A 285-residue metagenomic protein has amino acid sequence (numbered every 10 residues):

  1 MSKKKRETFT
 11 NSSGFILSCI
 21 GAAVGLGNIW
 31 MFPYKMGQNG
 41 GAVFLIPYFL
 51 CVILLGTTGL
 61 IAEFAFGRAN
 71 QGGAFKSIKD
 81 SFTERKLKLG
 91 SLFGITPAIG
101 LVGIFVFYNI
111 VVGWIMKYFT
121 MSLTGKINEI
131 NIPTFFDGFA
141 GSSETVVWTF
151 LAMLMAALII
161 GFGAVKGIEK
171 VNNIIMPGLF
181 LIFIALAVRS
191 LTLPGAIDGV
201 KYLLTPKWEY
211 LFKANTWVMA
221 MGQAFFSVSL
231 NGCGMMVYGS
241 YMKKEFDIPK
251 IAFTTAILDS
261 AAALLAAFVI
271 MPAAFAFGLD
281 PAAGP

Functional and structural regions predicted by a protein language model:
M1-M31, G59-F64, R68-L92, K243-D247: Membrane-interface "cap" regions at the ends of multi-pass membrane proteins
S2-F9, E169, N173-P285: Membrane-embedded translocation segments of transport machinery
K3-E7, K35-N39, A69-I99, N109-V165 (+2 more regions): Inter-helical loop and helix-membrane interface segments of multi-pass membrane transporters/permeases
N11-C51, G234, G239, K250-F253 (+1 more regions): Transmembrane helix-boundary motif of multi-pass solute transporters/channels
G14, G41-F49, K88-F105, E169-L179 (+1 more regions): Alpha-helical transmembrane segments and their helix-start/interface "positive-inside/aromatic belt" motifs in integral
L17-A23, F49-L54, T96-F107, L151-L158 (+2 more regions): Hydrophobic alpha-helical transmembrane segments of multi-pass membrane proteins
G27, P47, V52-F64, A74-K76 (+2 more regions): Central hydrophobic cores of alpha-helical transmembrane segments in multi-pass inner-membrane proteins across all
C51-L60, T96-K117, G178-A187, L258-F268: Hydrophobic alpha-helical membrane-insertion segments
